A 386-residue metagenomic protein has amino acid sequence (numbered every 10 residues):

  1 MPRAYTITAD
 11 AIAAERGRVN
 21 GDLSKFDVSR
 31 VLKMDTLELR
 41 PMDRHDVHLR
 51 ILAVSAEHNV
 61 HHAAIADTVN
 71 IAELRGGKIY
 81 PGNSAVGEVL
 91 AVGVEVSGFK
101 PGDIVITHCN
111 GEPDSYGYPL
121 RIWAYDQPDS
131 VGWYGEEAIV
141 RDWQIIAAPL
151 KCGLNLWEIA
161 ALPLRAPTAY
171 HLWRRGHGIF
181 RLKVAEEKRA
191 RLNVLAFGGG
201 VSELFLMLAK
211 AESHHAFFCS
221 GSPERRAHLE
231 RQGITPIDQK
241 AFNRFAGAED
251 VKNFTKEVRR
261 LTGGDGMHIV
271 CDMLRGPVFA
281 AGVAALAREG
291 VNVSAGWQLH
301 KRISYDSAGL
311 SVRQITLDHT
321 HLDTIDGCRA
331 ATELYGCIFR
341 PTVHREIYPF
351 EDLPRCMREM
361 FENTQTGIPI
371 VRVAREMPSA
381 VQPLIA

Functional and structural regions predicted by a protein language model:
E38-A56, T68-S115, D129-G132, K151: Glycine-rich beta-strand-centered segment in the early N-terminal region that forms part of a ligand/cofactor-binding
I106, V270-C271: N-terminal Rossmann-like NAD(P) cofactor-binding module of classical short-chain dehydrogenase/reductase
N110-L195: NAD(P)H dinucleotide-binding glycine-rich loop of Rossmann-like/cofactor-binding domains, especially the beta1-alpha1
W157-F245: Mid-domain Rossmann-like dinucleotide-binding core that forms the NAD(H)/NADP(H) cofactor-binding site
D238-K240, G290-A295, S304-H344: Rossmann-fold dehydrogenase core element
N243-G264: Short amphipathic alpha-helix with an adjacent loop that forms part of the alpha/beta core around
A280, I325-A386: C-terminal hydrophobic helical "lid"/dimerization subdomain of Rossmann-like NAD(P)H-dependent oxidoreductases
L286-A287: Helix-to-beta-strand junctions that scaffold the AdoMet/dcAdoMet cofactor pocket in Class I SAM-dependent enzymes
